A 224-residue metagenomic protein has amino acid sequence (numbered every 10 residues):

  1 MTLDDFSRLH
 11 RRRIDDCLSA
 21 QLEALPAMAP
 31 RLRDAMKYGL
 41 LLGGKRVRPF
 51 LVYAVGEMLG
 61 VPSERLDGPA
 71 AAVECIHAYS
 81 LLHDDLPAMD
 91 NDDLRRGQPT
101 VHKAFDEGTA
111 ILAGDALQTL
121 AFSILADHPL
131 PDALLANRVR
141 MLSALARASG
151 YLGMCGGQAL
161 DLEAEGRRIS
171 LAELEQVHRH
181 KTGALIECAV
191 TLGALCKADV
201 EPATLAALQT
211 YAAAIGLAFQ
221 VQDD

Functional and structural regions predicted by a protein language model:
M1-L22: N-terminal amphipathic/basic leader segments beginning at the initiator methionine
L9, L22, P26-Q222: Mg2+-dependent prenyl diphosphate-binding active-site environment of isoprenoid biosynthetic enzymes
